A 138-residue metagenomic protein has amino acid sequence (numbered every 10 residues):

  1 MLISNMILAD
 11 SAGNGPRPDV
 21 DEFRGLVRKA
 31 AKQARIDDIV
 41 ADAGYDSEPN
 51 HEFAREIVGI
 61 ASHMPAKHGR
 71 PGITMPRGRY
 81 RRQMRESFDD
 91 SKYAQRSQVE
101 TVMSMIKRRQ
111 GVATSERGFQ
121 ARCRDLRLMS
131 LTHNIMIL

Functional and structural regions predicted by a protein language model:
M1-V58, L126: Polybasic low-complexity intrinsically disordered regions
G13, R17, Y93, G118: Charge-dense, low-complexity intrinsically disordered segments
P16, K107, M136: Hydrophobic/aromatic-lined pockets within catalytic cores
E22, Q98, V102, R127: Catalytic-loop motifs flanking and including active-site residues across diverse enzymes
A43-E116: Helix-centered, glycine/charged polyanion-binding patches within enzymatic domains that contact phosphate-containing
Q110, T114-L138: Charge-patterned, long linear interaction tracts outside catalytic cores
